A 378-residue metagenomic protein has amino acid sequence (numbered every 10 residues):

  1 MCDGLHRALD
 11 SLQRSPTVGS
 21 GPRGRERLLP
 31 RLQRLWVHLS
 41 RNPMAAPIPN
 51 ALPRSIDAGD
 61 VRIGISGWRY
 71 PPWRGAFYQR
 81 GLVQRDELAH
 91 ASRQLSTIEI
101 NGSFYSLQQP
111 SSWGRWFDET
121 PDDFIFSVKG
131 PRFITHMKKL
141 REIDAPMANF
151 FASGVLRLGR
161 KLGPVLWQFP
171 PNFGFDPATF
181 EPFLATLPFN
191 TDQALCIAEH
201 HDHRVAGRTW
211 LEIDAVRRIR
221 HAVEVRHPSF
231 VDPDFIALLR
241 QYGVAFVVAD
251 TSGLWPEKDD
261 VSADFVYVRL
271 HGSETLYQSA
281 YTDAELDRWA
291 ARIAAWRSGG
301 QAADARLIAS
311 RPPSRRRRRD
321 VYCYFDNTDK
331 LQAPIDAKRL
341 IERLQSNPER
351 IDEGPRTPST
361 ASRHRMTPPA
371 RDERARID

Functional and structural regions predicted by a protein language model:
L5-R7, P22-L28, L39, T275 (+1 more regions): Polar low-complexity intrinsically disordered regions enriched in Ser/Thr and small residues
S11-S15, G19-L35: Short, low-complexity intrinsically disordered segments enriched in A/P/G/S/L with frequent Arg, especially at protein
V37-D378: Residues lining hydrophobic/aromatic ligand-binding pockets adjacent to catalytic sites
